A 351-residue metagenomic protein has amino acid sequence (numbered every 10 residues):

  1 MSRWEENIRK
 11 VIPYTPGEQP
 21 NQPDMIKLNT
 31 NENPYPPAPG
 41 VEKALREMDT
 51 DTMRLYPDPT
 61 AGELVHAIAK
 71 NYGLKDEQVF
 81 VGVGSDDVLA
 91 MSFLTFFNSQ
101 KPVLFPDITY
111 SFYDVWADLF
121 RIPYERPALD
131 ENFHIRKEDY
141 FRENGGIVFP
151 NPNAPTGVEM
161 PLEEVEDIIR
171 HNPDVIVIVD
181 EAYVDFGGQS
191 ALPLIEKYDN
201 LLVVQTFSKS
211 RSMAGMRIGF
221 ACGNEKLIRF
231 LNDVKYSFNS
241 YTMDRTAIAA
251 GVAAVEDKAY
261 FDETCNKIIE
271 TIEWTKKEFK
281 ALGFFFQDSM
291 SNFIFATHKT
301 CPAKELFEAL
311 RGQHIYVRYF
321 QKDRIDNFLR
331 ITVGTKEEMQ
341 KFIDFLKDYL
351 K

Functional and structural regions predicted by a protein language model:
M1-L55, E143: N-terminal "arm"/small-domain region of PLP-dependent enzymes with the aminotransferase-like
T60, N200-K280, F284-Q287: PLP-dependent aminotransferase class I/II
G62-P102, T300: Phosphate-binding glycine-rich loop
T95-W116: Conserved PLP-anchoring active-site segment centered on the Schiff-base-forming lysine
E125, D130-D185: Active-site phosphate-binding strand-loop segment of PLP-dependent enzymes
E163, A309-Q313, R318, K322-K351: PLP-dependent enzyme catalytic core of the Aspartate aminotransferase-like
I269, A281-Q313: Conserved PLP-binding catalytic core of the aspartate aminotransferase-like
